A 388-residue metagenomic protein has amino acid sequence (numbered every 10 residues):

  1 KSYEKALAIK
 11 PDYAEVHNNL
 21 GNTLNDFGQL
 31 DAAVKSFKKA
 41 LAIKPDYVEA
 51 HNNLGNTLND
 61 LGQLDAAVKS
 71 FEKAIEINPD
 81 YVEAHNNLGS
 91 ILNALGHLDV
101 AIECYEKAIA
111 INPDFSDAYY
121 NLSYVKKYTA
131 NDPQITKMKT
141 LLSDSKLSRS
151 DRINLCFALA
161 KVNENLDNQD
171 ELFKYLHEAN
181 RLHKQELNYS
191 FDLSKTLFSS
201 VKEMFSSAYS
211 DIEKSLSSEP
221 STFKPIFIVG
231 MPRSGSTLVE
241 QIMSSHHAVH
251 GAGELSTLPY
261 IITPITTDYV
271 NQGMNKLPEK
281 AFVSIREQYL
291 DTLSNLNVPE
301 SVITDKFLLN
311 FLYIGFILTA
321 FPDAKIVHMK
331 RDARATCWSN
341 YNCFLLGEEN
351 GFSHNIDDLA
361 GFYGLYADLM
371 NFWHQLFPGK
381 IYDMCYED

Functional and structural regions predicted by a protein language model:
K1-N297, G361: Alpha-helical solenoid repeat scaffolds of the TPR/TPR-like class and their adjacent stem/linker regions that mediate
V249-A252, S256-F282, L296-D388: PAPS-dependent sulfotransferase catalytic domain
